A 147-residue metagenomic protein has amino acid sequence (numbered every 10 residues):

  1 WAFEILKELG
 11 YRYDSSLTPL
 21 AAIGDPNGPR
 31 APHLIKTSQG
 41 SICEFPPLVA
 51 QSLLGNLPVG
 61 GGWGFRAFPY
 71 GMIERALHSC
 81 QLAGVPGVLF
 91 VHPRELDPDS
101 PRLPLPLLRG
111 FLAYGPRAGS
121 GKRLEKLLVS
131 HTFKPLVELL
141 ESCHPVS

Functional and structural regions predicted by a protein language model:
W1-F90: Active-site-adjacent pocket scaffolds in enzyme catalytic domains
F68-S147: C-terminal domain-boundary segment and adjacent tail
